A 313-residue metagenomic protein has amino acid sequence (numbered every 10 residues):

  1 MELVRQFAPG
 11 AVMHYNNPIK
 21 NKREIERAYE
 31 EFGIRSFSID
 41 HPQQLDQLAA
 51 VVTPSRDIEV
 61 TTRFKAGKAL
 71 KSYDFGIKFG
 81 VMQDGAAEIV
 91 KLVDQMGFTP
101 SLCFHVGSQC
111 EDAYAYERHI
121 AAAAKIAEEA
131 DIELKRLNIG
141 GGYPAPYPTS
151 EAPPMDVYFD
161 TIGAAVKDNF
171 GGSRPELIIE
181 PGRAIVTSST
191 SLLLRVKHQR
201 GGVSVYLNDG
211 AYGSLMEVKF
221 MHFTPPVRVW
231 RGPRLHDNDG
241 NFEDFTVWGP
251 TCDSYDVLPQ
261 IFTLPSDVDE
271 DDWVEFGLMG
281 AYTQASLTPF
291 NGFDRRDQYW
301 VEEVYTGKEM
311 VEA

Functional and structural regions predicted by a protein language model:
M1-R136, T161: Active-site-proximal beta-alpha core segment in soluble small-molecule metabolic enzymes
A28, T62, L102, I139 (+3 more regions): Conserved, mostly hydrophobic/aromatic
P42, K65-G67, H105, G140 (+4 more regions): Anionic group-transfer/hydrolysis microenvironments
L70-Y73, A145-T149, K197: A short acidic, helix-capping loop that chelates divalent metal ions and anchors anionic groups
V106-S108, L137-P146, I179-R183: Glycine-rich beta-strand-to-loop/alpha-helix junction loops that act as flexible
D112-E128, P154-G163, L192-G202, T263-L264: Short, electropositive alpha-helical surface patch
T161, S173-A313: Charged (often Lys/Glu-rich) extended helix/loop segments that serve as interaction or gating elements
D168: Short, Gly/Pro- and small/polar-rich lid/capping loops
